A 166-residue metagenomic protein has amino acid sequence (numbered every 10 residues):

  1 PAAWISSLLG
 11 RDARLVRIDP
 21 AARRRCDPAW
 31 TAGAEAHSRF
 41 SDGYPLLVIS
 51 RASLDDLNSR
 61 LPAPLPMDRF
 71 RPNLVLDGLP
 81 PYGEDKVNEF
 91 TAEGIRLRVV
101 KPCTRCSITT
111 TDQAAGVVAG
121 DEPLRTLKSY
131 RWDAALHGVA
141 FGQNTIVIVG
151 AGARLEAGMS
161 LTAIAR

Functional and structural regions predicted by a protein language model:
P1-R166: Metal-cofactor-dependent catalytic cores
